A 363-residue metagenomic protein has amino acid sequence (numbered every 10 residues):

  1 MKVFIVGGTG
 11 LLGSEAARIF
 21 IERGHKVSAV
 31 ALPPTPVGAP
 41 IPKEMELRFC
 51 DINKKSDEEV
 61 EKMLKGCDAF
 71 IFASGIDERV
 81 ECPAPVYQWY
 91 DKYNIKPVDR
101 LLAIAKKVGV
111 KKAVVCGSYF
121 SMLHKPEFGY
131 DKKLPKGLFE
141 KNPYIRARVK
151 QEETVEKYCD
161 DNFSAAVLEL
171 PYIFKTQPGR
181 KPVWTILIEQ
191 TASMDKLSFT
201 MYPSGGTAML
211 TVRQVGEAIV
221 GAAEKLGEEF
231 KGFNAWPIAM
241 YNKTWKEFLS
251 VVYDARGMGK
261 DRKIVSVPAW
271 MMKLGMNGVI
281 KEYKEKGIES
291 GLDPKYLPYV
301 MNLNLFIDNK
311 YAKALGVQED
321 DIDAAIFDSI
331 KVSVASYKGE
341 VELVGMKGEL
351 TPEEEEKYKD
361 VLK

Functional and structural regions predicted by a protein language model:
V3-R23: N-terminal Rossmann NAD(P)H-binding glycine-rich loop of SDR-like oxidoreductase domains
H25-P33: Conserved glycine-rich Rossmann-like NAD(P)H-binding loop of the short-chain dehydrogenase/reductase
M45-K96, R100, E127: NAD(P)H-binding glycine-rich loop region in Rossmannoid oxidoreductase-like domains and their noncatalytic homologs
D91-I95, Y130-D131, G137-E153, G205-R213 (+1 more regions): Short-chain dehydrogenase/reductase
K96-A147, A166: Conserved Rossmann-fold NAD(P)-dependent oxidoreductase catalytic core, especially the SDR/UDP-sugar
T154-G179: Conserved beta-loop-beta element that borders a ligand/cofactor-binding pocket
E189-L210, F230: A conserved pocket-lining segment of Rossmann-fold NAD(P)-dependent short-chain dehydrogenase/reductase
V215-G291, D308-K363: Mid/C-terminal beta-alpha module of Rossmann-like enzyme folds, strongest in SDR-family dehydrogenases/epimerases
